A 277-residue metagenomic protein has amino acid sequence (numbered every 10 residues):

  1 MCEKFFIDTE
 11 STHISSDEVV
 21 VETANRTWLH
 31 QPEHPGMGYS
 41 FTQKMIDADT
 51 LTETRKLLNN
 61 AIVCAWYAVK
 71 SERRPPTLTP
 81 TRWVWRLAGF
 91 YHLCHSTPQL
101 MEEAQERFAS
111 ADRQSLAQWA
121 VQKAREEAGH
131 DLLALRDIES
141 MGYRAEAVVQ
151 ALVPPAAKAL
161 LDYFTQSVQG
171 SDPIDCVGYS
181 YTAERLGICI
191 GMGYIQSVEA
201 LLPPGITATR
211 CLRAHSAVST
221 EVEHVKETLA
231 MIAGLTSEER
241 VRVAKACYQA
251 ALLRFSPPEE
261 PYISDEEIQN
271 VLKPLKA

Functional and structural regions predicted by a protein language model:
C2-A277: Non-heme di-metal
